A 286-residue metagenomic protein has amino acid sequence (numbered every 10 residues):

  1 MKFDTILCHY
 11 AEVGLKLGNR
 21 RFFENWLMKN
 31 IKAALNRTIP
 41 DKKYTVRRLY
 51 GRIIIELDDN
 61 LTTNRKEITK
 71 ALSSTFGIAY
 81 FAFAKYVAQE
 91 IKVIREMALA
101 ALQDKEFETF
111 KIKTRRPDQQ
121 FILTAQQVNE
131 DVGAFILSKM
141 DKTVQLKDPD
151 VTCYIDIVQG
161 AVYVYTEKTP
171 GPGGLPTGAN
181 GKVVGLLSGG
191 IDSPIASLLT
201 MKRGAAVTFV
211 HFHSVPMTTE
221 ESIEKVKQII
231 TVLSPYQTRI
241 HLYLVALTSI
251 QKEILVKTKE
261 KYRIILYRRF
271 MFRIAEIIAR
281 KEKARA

Functional and structural regions predicted by a protein language model:
M1-V184, P194-H241: RNA-binding accessory domains that recognize and position tRNA/RNA substrates
D156, A246-S249: Short beta->alpha junction loops
L187: RNA/tRNA-interacting regions in translation and RNA-turnover enzymes
G190: Conserved G/P- and acidic residue-centered "switch" motifs that form tight phosphate/ATP-binding loops in soluble
S214-P216, T248-Q251: Glycine-rich beta-alpha junction loops
L244, Q251-A286: Conserved adenosine/adenylate-binding substructure
